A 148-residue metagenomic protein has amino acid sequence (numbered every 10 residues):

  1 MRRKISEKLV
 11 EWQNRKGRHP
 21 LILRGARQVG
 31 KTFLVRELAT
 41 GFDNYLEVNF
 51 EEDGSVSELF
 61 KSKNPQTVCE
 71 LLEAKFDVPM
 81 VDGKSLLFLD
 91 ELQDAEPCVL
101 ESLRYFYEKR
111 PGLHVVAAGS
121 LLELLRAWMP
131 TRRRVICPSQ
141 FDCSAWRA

Functional and structural regions predicted by a protein language model:
M1-A148: Phosphate-binding site recognition
